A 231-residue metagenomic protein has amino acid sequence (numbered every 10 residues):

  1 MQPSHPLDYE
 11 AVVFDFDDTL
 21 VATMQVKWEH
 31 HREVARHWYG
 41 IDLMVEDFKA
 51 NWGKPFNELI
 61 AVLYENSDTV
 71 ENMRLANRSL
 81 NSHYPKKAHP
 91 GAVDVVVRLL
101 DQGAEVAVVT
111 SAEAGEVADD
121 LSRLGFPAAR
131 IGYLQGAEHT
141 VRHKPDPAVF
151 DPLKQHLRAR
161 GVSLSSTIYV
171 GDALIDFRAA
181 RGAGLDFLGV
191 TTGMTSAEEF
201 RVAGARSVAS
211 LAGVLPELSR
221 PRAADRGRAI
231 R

Functional and structural regions predicted by a protein language model:
S4-Q102: N-terminal helical cap/lid subdomain that shapes the substrate entry/recognition surface in HAD-like hydrolases
H5-L7, Q102-A104, H156-S166, P221-R222: Glycine-rich phosphate-binding loop signature in dinucleotide/nucleotide-binding domains
A11, K144-F177: Conserved Lys-Pro-Asp/Glu-containing loop-to-beta segment of HAD-superfamily phosphomonoesterases, centered on
H31, M73, A92-L124, Y133-Q135: Substrate-recognition element of Asp-dependent hydrolases with the DxDx(T/V) motif
D47-K49, P127-K144: A short, structured active-site edge motif that brings together acidic residues
V93-D101, K154, F177-G182: Surface-exposed amphipathic alpha-helices with a cationic face
T110, I168-S207: Acidic, Mg2+-coordinating phosphoryl-transfer loop and its flanking beta/alpha structural elements, shared across
G125-G136, E199-L218: Structural recognition of alpha->loop->beta junctions
